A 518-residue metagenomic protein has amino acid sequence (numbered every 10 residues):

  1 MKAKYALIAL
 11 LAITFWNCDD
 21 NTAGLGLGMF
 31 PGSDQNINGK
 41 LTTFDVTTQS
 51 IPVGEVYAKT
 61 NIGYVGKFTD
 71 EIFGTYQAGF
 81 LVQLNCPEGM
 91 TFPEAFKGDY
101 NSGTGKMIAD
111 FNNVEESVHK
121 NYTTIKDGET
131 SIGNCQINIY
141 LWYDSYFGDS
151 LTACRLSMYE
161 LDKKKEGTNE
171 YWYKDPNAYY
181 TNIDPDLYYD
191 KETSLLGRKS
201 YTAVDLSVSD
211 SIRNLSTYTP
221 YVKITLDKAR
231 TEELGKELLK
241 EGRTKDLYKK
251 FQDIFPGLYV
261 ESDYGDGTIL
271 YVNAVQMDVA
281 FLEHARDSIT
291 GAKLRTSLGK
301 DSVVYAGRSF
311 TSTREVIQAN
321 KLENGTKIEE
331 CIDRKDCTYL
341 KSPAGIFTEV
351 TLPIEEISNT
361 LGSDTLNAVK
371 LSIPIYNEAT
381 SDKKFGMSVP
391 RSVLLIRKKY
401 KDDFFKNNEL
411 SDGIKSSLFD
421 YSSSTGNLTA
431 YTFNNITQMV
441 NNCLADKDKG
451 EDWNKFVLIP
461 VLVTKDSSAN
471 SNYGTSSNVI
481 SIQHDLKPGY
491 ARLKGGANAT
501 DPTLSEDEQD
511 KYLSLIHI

Functional and structural regions predicted by a protein language model:
K2-I516: Secreted, disulfide-rich extracellular signaling modules
